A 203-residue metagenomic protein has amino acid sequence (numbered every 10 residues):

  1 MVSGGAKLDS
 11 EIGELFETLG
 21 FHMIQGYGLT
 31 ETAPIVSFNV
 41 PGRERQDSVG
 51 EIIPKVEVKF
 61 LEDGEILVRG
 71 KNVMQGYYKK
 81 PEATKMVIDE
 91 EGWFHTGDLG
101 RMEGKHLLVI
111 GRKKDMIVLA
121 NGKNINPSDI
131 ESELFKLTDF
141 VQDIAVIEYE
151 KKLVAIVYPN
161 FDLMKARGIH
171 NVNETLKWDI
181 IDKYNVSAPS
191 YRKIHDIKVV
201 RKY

Functional and structural regions predicted by a protein language model:
M1-L107, K113-M116, I130-E133: Conserved AMP-binding/adenylate-forming
F60, G70, Q75-G76, L99-K193 (+1 more regions): AMP-binding/adenylate-forming catalytic core of the ANL superfamily
